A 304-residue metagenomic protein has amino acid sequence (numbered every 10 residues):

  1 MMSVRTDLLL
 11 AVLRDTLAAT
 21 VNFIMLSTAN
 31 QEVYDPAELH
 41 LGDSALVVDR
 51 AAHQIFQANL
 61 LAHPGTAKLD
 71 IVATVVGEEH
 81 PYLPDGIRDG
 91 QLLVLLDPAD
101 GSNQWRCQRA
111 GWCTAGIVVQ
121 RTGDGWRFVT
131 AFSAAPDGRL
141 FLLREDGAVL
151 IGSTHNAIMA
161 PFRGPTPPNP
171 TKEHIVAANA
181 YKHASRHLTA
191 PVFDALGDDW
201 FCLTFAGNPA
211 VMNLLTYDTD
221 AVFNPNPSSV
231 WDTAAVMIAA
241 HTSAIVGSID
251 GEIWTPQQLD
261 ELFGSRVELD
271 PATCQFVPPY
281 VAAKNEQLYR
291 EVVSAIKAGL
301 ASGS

Functional and structural regions predicted by a protein language model:
M1-A99, V293-S304: N-terminal subdomain of lithium-sensitive/metallo-dependent phosphomonoesterases centered on the IMPase/IPPase/PAP
L17, E145-G147, F162-S304: An extended, acidic
D43-A51, R106-Q108, F205, S229-T233: Short, conserved micro-motifs enriched in small and acidic residues
D70-V75, L83-D89, R121-G125, A135-R139 (+3 more regions): Exposed regions on extracellular, virion, or secretory-pathway luminal proteins
V72, G125-T130, D198-D199: A broad structural signal for short, well-ordered beta-strand segments within beta-sheet-rich domains
E78-H80, D97-A99, A135-D137, N179-A180 (+2 more regions): Fold-independent oxyanion-binding glycine-rich loops and adjacent beta-strand/coil segments at enzyme active sites
I87-L150: DPxDG-like acidic metal-binding loop motif
A148-V149, H155-M159: Short, surface-exposed beta-strand-loop junctions and turns on beta-sheet-rich folds
